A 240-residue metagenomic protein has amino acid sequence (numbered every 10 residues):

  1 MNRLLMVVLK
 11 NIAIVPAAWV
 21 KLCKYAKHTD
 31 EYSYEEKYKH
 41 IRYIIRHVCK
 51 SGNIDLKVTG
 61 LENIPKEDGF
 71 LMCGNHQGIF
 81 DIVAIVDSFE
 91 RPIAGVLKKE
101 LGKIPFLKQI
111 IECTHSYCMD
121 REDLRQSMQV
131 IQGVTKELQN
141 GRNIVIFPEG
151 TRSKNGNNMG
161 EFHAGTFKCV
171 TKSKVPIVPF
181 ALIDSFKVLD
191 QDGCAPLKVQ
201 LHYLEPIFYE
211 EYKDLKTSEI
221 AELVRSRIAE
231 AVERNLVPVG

Functional and structural regions predicted by a protein language model:
M1-F70: Membrane-anchoring hydrophobic helices of lipid-metabolizing enzymes
L4, M128-G240: Non-catalytic C-terminal accessory region of glycerolipid acyltransferases and related lyso-lipid remodeling enzymes
V20-Y25, E36-Y38, S51-G52, K66-L124: Catalytic core of membrane glycerolipid acyltransferases/transacylases, capturing the structured, soluble-facing
I41, K57, G78, K103 (+2 more regions): Amphipathic coiled-coil/heptad-repeat helices and related helical stalk/stem segments that mediate oligomerization
I44, D81-A84, L97, F106 (+4 more regions): Hydrophobic alpha-helical segments typical of transmembrane helices and their membrane-interface/capping positions
V58, M72, G95-V96, I146 (+1 more regions): Generic preference for hydrophobic
E62, L124, I183: Residue-level "edge-of-site" marker
